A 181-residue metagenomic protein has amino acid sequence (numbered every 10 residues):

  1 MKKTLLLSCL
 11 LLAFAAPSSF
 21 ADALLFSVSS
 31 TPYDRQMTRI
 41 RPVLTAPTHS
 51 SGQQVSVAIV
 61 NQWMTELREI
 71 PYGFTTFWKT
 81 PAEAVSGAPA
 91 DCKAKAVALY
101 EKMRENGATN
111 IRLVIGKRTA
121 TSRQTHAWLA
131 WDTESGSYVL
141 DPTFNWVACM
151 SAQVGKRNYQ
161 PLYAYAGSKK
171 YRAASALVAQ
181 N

Functional and structural regions predicted by a protein language model:
K2-S8: Sec-dependent signal peptide recognition, specifically the positively charged N-region followed immediately by
L5, S18-N181: A structural boundary/capping signal
S8-A15: Bacterial N-terminal signal peptides
